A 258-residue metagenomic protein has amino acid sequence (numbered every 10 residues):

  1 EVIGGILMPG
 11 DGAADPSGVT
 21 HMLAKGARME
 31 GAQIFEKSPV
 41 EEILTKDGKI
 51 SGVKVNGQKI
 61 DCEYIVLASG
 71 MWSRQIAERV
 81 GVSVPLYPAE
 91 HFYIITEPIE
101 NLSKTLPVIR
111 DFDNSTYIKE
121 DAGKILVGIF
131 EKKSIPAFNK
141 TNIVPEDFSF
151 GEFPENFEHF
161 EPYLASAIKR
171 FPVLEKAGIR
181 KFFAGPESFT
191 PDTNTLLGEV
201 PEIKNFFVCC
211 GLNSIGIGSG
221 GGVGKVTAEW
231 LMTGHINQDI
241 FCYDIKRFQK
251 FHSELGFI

Functional and structural regions predicted by a protein language model:
E1-V2, L44-S51, F189-T193, I203: A short, glycine/Asx- and small/polar-enriched loop/turn that sits immediately N-terminal to a beta-strand
V2, N139-N142, V200-K204: The feature captures the short pre-catalytic strand/loop hairpin that immediately precedes and shapes the active-site
I6-Y64, A68, W72: Helical element adjacent to the flavin cofactor pocket in flavoenzyme catalytic cores
G26, E30, R79, V226-G234: Active-site catalytic microenvironments for nucleophilic, acid-base chemistry
Q33, S83, E175-G178: Conserved beta-strand segments of alpha/beta enzyme cores
E42-T141, P145-P154, P162-R170, K250-I258: Flavin-dependent oxidoreductases
D113, A122, E152-I258: C-terminal catalytic lobe of FAD-dependent flavoproteins
